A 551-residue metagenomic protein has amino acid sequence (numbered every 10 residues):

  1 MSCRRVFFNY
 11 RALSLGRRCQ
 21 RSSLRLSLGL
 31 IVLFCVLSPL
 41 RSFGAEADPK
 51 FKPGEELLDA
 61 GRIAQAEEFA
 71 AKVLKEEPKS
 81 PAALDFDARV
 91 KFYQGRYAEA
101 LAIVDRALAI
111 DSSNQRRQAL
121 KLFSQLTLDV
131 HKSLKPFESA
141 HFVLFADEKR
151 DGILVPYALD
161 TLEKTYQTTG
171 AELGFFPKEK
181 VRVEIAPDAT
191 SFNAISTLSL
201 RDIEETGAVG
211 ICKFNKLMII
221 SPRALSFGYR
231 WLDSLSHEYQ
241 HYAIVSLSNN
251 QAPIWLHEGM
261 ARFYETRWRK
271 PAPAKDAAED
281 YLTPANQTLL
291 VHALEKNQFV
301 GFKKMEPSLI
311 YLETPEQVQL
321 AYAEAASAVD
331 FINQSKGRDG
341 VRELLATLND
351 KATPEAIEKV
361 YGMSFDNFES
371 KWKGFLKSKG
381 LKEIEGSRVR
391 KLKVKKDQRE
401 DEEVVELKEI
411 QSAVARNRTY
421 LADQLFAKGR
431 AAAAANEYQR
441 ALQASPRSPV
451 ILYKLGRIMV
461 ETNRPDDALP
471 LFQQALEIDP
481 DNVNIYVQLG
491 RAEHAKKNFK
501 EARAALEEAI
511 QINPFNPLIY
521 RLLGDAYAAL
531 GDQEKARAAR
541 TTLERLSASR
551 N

Functional and structural regions predicted by a protein language model:
E46-D48, P81-A82, Q115, A415 (+3 more regions): Helix-start (N-cap) detector for alpha-helical repeat units in TPR-like alpha-solenoids, especially tetratricopeptide
P49, H131-H257, Y264-P271, E279 (+7 more regions): Juxtacatalytic substrate-recognition/specificity segment
D59-A60, Y93, T127, A427 (+4 more regions): Register position in tetratricopeptide repeats
A64, Y93, A98, A272-V318 (+1 more regions): Amphipathic alpha-helical substructures
E76, I110, A444, I478 (+2 more regions): Structural marker of alpha-solenoid helical repeat scaffolds
